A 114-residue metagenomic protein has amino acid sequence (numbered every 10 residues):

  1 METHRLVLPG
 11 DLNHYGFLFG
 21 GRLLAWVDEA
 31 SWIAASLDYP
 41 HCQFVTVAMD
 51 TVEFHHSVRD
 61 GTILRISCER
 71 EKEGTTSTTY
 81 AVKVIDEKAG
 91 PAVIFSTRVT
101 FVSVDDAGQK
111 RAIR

Functional and structural regions predicted by a protein language model:
M1-A48, V102-R114: Hot-dog-fold acyl-thioester-processing enzymes
M1-T3, F54, R59-D60, E71-R114: HotDog/MaoC-like acyl-thioester-processing domains
D28, W32, I63, S67-G74: Short histidine
F44-T46, T62, V93: Generic preference for hydrophobic/aromatic residues in regular secondary structure cores
A48-F54, R65-S67: Short structured motifs
